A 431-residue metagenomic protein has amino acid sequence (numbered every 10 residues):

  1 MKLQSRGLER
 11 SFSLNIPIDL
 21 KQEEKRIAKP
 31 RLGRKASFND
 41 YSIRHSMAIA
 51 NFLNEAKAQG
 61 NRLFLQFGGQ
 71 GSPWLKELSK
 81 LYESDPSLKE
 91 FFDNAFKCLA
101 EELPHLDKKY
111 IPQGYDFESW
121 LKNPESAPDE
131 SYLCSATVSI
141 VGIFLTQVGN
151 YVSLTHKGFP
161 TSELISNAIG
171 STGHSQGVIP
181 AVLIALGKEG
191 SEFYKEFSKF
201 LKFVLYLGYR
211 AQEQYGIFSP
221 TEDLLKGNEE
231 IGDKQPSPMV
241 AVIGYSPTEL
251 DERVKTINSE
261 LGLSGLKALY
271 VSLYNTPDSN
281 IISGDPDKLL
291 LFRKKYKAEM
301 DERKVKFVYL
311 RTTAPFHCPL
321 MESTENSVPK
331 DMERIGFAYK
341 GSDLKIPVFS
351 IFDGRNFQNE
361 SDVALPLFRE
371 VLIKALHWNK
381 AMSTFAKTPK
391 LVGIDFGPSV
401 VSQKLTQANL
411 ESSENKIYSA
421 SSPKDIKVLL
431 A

Functional and structural regions predicted by a protein language model:
G7, S13-A168, P319, S323 (+2 more regions): Acyltransferase/transacylase module recognition
D129, P180, T312: Glycine-rich, flexible loop/turn motifs
V148, A181-V182: Residues within alpha-helical segments
I169-G177, A181: Gly/Ala-rich beta-loop-alpha elbow adjacent to hydrolase catalytic centers
S171, A241, I281, G393-D395: A structural signal for short, well-ordered beta-strand segments and their strand-loop junctions that often border
I184-E370: Alpha/beta catalytic cores of group-transfer enzymes, especially the acyltransferase/condensing modules of polyketide
